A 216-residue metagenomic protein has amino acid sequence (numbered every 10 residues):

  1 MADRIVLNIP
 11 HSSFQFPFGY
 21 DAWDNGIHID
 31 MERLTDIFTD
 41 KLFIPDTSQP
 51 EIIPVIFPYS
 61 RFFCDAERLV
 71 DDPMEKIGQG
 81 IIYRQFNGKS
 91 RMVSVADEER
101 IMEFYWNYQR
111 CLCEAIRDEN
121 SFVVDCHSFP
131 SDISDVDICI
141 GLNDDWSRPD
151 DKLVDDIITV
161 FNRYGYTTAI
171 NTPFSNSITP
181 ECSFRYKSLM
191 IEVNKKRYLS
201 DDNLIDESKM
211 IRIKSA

Functional and structural regions predicted by a protein language model:
M1-V123, S128-A216: N-terminal catalytic or cofactor-binding beta/alpha core of small enzyme domains
